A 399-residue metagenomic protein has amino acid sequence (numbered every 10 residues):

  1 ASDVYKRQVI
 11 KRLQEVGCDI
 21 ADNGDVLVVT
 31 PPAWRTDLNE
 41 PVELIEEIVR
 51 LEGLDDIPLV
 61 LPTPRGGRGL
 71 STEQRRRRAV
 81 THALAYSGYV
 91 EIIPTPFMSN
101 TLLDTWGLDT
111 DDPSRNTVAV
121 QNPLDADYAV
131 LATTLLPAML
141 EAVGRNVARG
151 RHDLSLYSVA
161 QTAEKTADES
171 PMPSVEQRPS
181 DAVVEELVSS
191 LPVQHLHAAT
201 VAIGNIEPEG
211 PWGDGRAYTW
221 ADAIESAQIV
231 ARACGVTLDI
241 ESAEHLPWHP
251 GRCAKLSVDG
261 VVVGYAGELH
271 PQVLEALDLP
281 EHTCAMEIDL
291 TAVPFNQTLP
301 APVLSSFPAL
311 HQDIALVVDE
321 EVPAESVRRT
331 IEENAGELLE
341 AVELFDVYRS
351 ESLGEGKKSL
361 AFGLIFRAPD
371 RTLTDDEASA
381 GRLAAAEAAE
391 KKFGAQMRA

Functional and structural regions predicted by a protein language model:
S2, K6-L154, I365-R367, L373 (+1 more regions): Extended, well-folded interaction surfaces typified by the phenylalanyl-tRNA synthetase beta subunit core
S2, P32-V42, R68-R77, D104-P113 (+4 more regions): Short glycine/threonine-rich loop-to-helix capping motif typified by GTGT followed within a few residues by an Asp-Pro
S2, T30-P32, A160, A285-T291: Helix N-cap / beta->alpha transition motif
V9-D22, P41, P94, V183-L187 (+3 more regions): A carboxyl-terminal module marker
W34, G144-N146, E164-K165, P271-L274 (+1 more regions): Short beta-turn/strand-loop junction motif enriched in small, turn-promoting residues
V42, A119, V159, A266-G267: Beta-strand scaffold of nucleotide-dependent catalytic cores
I48, D127-A160, S226, L277 (+1 more regions): Signal/transit-peptide handling
T101-A221: Flexible beta->alpha loop and helix N-cap segments adjacent to enzyme active/binding sites
